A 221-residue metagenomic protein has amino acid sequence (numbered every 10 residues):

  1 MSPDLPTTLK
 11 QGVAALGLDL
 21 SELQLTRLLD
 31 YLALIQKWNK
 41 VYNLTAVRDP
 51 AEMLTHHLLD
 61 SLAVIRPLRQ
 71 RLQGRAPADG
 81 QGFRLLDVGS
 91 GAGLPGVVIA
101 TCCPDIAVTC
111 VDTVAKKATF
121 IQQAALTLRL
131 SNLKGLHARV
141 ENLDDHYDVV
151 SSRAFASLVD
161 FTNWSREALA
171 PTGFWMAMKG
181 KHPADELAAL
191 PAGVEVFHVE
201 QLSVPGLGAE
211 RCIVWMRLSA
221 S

Functional and structural regions predicted by a protein language model:
M1-G80, K116-T119, Q123-S131: Class I SAM-dependent transferase core
I35, I99, M178-K179, M216: Residue-level signal for inorganic ion chemistry
L59-S152, T162-N163: Conserved SAM/SAH cofactor-binding pocket of Class I
I106-T109, H182-S221: Active-site capping/gating segments
V140, F155, V204: Hydrophobic pocket-lining residues within nucleotide cofactor-binding pockets
A154-S157, K181: Short glycine-rich anion-binding loops that position phosphate/pyrophosphate groups of nucleotides and phosphorylated
T162-G173: A short glycine-rich, Lys/Arg-flanked "PGG" loop and its adjoining helix->strand segment in the class I
T172-H182: Conserved beta-strand signature within the Rossmann-like core of class I S-adenosyl-L-methionine
